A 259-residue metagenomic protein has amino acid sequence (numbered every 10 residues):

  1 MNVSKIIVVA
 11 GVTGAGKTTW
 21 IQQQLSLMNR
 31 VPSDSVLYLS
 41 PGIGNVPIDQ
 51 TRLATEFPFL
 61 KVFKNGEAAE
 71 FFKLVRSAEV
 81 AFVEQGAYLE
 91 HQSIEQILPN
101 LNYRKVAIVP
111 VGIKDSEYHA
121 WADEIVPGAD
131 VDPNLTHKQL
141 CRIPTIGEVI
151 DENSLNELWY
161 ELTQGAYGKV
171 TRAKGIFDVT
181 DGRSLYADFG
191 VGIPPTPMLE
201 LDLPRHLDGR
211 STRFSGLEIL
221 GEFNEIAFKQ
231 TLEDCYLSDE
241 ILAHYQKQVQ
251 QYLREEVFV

Functional and structural regions predicted by a protein language model:
N2-A15, T19, V131-V259: P-loop NTP-binding site
S4-I94: Nucleotide-state-sensitive switch-loop elements of NTP-binding domains
V9, A81-V83, K105-V109, I219: Generic low-polarity alpha-helical segments
V31-D34, T55-K61, P99-V106, D123 (+2 more regions): Structural alpha-beta junctions
P41-N45, P110-D115, F177: Short beta-alpha junction loops
I48-P58, S93-L101, E117-D123, F228-Y236: Short, aromatic/basic amphipathic alpha-helical patches
F59-E70, I108-V109, R172-F177, Q246-Q251: A generic structural motif
A87-E161, G165: Conserved catalytic-core segment of NTP-binding enzymes
